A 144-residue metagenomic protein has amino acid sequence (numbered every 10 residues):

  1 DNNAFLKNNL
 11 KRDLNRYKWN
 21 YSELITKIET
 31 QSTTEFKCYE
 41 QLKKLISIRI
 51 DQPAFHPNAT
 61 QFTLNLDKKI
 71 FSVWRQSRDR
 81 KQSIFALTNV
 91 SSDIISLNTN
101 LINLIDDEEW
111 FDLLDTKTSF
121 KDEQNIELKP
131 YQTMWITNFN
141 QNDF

Functional and structural regions predicted by a protein language model:
D1-L104: Loop/helix patches that line or flank the sugar-binding groove of alpha-linked glycan CAZymes
L45, W110, Y131: A residue-level signal for conserved active-site and pocket-lining positions in enzyme catalytic cores
R49, F111, M134: Metal-dependent nuclease catalytic cores in nucleic-acid-processing enzymes, especially RNase H-like/related
D67-K69, S119-D122: Residues that act as N-cap/strand-start positions at coil-to-secondary-structure junctions
F85-T88, D112, T137: Conserved active-site loop/cleft motifs that coordinate metal ions or position small ligands
L101-D115: Solvent-exposed beta-hairpin/edge-strand motifs
K121-F144: C-terminal beta-strand-rich structural cap/linker in extracellular carbohydrate-active enzymes
